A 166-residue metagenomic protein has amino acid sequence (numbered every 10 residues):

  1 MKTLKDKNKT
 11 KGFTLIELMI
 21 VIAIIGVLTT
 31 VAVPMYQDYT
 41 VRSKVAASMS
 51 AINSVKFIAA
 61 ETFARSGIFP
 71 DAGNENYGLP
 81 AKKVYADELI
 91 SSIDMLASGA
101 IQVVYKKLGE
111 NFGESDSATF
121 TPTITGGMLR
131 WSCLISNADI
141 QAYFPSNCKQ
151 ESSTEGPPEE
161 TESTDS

Functional and structural regions predicted by a protein language model:
M1-I16: N-terminal leader/signal peptides at the extreme start of proteins
D6, T30-V33, D38, F57: Short, conserved catalytic or interaction motifs in soluble domains
I16, T29, V45-S48: Alpha-helical structural signal
M19-A32: Alpha-helical hydrophobic helix detector
Q37-I52: Membrane-proximal amphipathic alpha-helices that sit immediately adjacent to an N-terminal transmembrane/signal-anchor
S48-S66: N-terminal alpha-helical signal peptides/signal-anchor transmembrane segments
A64-S166: Periplasmic/extracellular, small/polar-rich flexible segments of pilin-like filament-forming proteins
